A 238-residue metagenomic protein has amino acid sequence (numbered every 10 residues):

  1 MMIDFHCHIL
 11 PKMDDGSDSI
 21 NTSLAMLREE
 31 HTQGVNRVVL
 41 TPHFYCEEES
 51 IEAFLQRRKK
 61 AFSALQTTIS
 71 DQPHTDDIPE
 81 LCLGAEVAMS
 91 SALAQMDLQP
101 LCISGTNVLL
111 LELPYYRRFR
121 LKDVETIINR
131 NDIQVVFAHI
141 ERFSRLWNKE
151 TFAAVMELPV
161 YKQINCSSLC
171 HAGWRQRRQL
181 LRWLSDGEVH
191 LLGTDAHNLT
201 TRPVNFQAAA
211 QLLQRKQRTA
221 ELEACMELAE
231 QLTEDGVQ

Functional and structural regions predicted by a protein language model:
M1-D77: An N-terminally biased module of ancient metal coordination in phosphate/nucleic-acid-related enzymes
I3-F5, V39-T41, G84-A85, V136-E141 (+2 more regions): Active-site neighborhood of phospho(di)ester-bond hydrolases with catalytic His/Asp-centered motifs
S19-T22, L55-K59, M96, N148-A153 (+2 more regions): Charged helix-capping and loop-helix junction motifs
H31, N129, L184-S185: Non-catalytic positions within long, well-ordered alpha-helices that form the structural scaffold/packing of enzyme
Y45-E48, A88-S90, R142-L146, L169-A172 (+1 more regions): Active-site environment of divalent metal-dependent phosphoester hydrolases
E49-Q163: Extended substrate/RNA-proximal surfaces in nucleic-acid metabolism proteins
E188-V204: Short acidic/histidine-rich active-site segments
F206-Q238: Mid-to-C-terminal alpha-helical segments outside catalytic/metal-binding sites
